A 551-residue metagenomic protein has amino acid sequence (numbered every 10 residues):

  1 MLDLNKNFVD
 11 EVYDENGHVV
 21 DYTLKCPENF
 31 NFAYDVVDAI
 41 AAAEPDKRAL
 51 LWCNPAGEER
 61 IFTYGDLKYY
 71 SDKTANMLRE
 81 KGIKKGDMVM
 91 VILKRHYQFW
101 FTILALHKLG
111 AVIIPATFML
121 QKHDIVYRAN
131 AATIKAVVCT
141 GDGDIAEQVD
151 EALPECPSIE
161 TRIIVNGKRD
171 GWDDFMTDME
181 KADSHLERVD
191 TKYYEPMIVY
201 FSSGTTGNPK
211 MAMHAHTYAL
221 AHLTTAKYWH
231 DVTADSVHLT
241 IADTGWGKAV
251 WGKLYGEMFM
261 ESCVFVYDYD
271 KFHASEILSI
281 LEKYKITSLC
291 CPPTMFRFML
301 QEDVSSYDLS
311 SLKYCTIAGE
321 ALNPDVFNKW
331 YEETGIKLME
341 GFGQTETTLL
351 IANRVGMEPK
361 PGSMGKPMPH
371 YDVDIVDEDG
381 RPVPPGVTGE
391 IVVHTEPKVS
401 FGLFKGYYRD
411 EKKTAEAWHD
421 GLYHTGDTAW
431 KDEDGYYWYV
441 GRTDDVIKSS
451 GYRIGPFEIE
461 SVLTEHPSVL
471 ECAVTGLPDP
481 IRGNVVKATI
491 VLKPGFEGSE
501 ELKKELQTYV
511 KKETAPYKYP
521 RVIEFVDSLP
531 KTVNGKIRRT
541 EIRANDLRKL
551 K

Functional and structural regions predicted by a protein language model:
L4, E80, L104, K108-T177 (+1 more regions): Structural core segment of the AMP-binding/adenylate-forming
P45-R48, I163-I164, D170-G171, E180-F201 (+3 more regions): Conserved pre-ATP/AMP-binding loop-to-beta segment of ANL
D46, L50-L104, Q121-V126, M176-E180 (+1 more regions): Conserved AMP-binding/adenylate-forming core of the ANL superfamily
R60-G65, M197-A221: Conserved AMP-binding A3 loop
K68-T74, E180-K181, Y193, A212-T233 (+2 more regions): Conserved structural elements of the adenylate-forming
L120-R128, V137-D142, L289, T395 (+6 more regions): AMP-binding/adenylate-forming catalytic core of the ANL superfamily
L220-V237, T244-T287, E302: Conserved AMP-binding/adenylation subdomain of ANL enzymes
F259, I286-C291, L300-K360, D372 (+1 more regions): Gly/Ser/Thr-rich phosphate-binding loop
